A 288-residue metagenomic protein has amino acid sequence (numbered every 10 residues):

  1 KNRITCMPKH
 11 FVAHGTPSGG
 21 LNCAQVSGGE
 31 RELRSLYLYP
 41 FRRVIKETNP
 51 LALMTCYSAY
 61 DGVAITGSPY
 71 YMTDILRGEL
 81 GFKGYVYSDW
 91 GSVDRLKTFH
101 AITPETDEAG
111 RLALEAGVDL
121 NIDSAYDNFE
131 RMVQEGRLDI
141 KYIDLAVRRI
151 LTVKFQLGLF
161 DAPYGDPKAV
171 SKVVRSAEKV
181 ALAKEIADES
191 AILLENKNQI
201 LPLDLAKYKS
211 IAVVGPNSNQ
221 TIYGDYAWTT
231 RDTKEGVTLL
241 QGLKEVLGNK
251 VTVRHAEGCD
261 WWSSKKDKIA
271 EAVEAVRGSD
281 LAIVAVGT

Functional and structural regions predicted by a protein language model:
K1-T288: Glycoside hydrolase catalytic-domain context in secreted enzymes
